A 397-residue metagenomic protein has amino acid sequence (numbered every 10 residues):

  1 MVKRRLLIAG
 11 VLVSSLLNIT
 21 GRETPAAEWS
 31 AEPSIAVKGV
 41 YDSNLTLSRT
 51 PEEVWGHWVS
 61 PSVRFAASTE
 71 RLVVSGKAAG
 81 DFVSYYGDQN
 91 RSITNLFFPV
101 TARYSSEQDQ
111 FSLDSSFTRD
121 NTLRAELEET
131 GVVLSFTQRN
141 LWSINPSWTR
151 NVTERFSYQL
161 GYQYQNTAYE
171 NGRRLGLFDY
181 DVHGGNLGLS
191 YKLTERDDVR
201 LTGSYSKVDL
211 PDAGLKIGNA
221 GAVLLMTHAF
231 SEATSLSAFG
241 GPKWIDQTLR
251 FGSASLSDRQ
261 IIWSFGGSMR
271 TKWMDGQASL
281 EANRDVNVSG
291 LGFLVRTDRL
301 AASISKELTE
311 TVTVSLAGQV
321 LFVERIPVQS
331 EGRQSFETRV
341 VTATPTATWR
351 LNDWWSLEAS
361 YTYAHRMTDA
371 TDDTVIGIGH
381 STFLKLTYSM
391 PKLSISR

Functional and structural regions predicted by a protein language model:
M1-A9: Bacterial N-terminal signal peptides that target proteins for export
A9-N18: Bacterial N-terminal signal peptides
T24-R397: Gram-negative and organellar
